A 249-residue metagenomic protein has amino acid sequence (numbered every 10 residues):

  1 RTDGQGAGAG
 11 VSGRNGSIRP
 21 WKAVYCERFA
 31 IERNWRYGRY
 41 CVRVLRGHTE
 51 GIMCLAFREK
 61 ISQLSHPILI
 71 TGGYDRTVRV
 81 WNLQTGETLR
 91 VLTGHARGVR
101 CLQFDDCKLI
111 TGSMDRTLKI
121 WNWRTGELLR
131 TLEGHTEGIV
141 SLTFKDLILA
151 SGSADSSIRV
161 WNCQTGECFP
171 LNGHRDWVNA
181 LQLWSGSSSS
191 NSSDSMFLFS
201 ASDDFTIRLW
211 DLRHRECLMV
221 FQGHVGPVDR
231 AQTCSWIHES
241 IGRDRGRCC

Functional and structural regions predicted by a protein language model:
R1-I61, H66-R79, E87: Intrinsically disordered, low-complexity acidic/Ser/Thr/Pro-rich linker and tail segments in large eukaryotic scaffolds
R39, T85-E87, A96, T125-E127 (+6 more regions): Short coil turn/linker residues within repeat-based beta-strand modules
L45-I52, T93-V99, D106, T125 (+3 more regions): WD40/WD-repeat beta-propeller blade N-cap
A56-H66, L102-C107, T125, L142-L147 (+5 more regions): Loop/turn segments within WD40 beta-propeller blades
P67-T71, V78-V80, T88-R90, C101 (+4 more regions): A detector of tandem-repeat and repeat-rich interaction/domain scaffolds
G72-D75, T111-D115, W123, T136 (+7 more regions): Conserved strand-to-loop turn within each blade of WD40 beta-propeller repeats
G98, Q103-T111, R116-K119, R124-L129 (+3 more regions): Hydrophobic, ordered structural segments
